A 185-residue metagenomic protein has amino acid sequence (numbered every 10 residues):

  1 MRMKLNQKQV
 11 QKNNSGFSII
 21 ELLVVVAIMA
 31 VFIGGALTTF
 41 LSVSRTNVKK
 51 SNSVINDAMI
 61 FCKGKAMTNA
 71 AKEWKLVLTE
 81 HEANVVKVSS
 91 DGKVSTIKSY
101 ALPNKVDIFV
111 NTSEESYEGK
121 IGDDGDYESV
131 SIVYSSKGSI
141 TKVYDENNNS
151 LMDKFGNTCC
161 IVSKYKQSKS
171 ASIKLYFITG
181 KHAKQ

Functional and structural regions predicted by a protein language model:
R2-N6, V10-F40: N-terminal single-pass transmembrane signal-anchor helix
L5-Q9, N13, T112, I121 (+1 more regions): N-terminal cationic leader/targeting segments used for protein routing and processing
Q7, W74, S170-S172: Short loop/turn microsegments at loop-to-beta-strand junctions
F17, L37, S42-R45, K49-K50 (+1 more regions): Polybasic/polar functional segments that serve as interface/processing modules
R45-W74: Membrane-proximal N-terminal amphipathic helix
E73-S139: Type IV pilin-like appendage domain
K93-S95, E118-Q185: Cell-surface, membrane-associated systems
